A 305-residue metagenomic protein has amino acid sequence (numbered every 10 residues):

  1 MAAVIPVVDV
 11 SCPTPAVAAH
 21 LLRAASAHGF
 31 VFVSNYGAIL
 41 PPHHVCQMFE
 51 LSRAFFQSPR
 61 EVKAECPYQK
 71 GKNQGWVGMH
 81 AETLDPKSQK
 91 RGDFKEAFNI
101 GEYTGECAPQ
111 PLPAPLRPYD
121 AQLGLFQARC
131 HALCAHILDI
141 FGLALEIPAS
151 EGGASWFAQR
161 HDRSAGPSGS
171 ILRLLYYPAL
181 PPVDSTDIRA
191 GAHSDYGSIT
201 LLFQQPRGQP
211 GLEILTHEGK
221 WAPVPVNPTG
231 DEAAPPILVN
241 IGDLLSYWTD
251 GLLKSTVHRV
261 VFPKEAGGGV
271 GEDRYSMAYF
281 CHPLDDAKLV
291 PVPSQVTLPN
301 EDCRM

Functional and structural regions predicted by a protein language model:
M1-M305: Peripheral, non-catalytic segments flanking oxidoreductase cores
